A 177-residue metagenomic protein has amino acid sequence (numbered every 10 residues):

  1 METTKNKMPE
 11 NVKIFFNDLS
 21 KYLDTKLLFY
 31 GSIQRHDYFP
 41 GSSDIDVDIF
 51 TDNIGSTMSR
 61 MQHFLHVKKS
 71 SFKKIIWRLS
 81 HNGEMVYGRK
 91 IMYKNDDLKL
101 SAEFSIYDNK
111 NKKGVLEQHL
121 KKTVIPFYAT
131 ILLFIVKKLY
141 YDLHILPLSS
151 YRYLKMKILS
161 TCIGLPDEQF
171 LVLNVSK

Functional and structural regions predicted by a protein language model:
M1-D18, L23, Q34-S42, T51-K177: Catalytic core of pol beta-like nucleotidyltransferases
Y30-S32: Glycine-rich beta-strand-to-loop/alpha-helix junction loops that act as flexible
D44-D46: Acidic Asp/Glu-based divalent-cation binding sites
